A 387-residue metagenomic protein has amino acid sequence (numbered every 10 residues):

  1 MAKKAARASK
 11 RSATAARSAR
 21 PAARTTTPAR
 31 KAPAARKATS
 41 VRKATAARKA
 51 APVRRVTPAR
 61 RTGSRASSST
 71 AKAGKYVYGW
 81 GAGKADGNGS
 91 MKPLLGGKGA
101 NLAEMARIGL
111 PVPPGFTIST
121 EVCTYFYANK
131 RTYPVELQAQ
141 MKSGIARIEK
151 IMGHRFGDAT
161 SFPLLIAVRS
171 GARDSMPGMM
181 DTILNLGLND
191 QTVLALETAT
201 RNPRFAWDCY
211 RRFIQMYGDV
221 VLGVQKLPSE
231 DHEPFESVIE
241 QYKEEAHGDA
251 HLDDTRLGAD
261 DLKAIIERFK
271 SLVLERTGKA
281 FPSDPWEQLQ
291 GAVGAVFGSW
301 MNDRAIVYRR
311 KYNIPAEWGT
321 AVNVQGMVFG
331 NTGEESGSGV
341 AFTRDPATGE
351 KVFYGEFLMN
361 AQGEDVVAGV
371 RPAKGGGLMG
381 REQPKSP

Functional and structural regions predicted by a protein language model:
A2-R20, R24, P28, S40 (+3 more regions): N-terminal beta-alpha lobe that positions the nucleotide/phosphoryl donor in ATP/NTP-coupled carboxylate activation
L94-G96, S338-G339, R371-K374: Short intrinsically disordered coil segments
Y125, R131, L194, A341-F342 (+3 more regions): Residue-level signature of transmembrane alpha-helix interfaces in integral membrane proteins
N323, E334-V370: Beta-strand scaffold of nucleotide-dependent catalytic cores
G326-M327: Conserved helicase core region in the C-terminal RecA-like lobe
A361-P387: Catalytic phosphate/nucleotide-handling subdomain of diverse soluble enzymes
